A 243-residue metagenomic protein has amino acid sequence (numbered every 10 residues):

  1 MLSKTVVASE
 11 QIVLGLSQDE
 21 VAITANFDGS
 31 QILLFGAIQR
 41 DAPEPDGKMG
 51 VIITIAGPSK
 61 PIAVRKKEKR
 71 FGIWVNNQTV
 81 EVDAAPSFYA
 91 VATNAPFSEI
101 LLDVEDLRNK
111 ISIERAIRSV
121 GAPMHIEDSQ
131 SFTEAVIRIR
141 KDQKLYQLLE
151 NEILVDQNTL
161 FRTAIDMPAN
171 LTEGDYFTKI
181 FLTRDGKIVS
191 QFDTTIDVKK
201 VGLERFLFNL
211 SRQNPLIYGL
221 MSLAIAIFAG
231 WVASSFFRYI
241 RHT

Functional and structural regions predicted by a protein language model:
S9-N26: N-terminal edge beta-strand
I38-R40: Short solvent-exposed capping/turn motifs at the termini of beta-strands
A42-G47, L171-E173: A short beta-turn/strand-edge loop motif at beta-sheet boundaries
K69-P168, T172: Membrane-proximal low-complexity regions enriched in glycine and acidic/polar residues
D166, V189-L220: Short, aromatic-rich amphipathic segments at membrane interfaces that lie adjacent to a transmembrane helix or signal
N170-K200: Extended, hydrophilic extramembrane loops/domains of integral membrane proteins
L216-T243: Juxtamembrane interface at the cytosolic side of transmembrane helices
